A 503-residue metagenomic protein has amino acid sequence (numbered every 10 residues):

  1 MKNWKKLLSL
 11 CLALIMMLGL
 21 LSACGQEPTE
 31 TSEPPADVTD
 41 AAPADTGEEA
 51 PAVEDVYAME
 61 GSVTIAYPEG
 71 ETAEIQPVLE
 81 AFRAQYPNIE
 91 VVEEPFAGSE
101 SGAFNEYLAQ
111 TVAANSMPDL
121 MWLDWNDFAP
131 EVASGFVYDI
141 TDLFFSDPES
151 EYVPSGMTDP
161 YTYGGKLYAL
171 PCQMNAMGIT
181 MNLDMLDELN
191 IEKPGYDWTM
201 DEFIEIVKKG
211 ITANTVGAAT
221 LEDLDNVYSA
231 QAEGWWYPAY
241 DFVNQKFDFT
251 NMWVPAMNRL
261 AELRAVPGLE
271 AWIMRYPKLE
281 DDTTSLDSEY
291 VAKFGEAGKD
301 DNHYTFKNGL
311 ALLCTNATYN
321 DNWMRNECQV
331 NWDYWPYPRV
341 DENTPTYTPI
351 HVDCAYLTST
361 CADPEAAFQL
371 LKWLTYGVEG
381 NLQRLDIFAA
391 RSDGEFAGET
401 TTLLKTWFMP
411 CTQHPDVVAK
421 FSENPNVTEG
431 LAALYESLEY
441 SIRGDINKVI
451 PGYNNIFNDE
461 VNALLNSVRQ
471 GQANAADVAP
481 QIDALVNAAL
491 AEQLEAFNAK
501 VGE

Functional and structural regions predicted by a protein language model:
E48-E54, L123-A176, D333-P336: Hinge/lid segment of periplasmic solute-binding proteins
P51-Y57, E69-E90, F457, V461: Short, polar/charged alpha-helical segment
E54-G70, I89-P95, D119-L120, Y168: Short, well-ordered beta-strand elements
A81-S155, D187-N190, H303-L313, N326: Extracytoplasmic "Venus flytrap"/periplasmic binding protein-like
A84, F145-S146, T162-T283, S359-E365 (+5 more regions): Helix-loop-helix "hinge/cap" segment bordering the ligand-binding cleft or interdomain interface
S99-A103, T220, W235-N343, Y347-T348 (+1 more regions): Extracytoplasmic ligand-binding clamshell segments of periplasmic binding protein
A109, D119, E149-M185, N214-A219 (+2 more regions): A structural signal for short loop-to-beta-strand junctions that line the ligand-binding cleft of periplasmic/secreted
M324-C328, N343-P349, L357-D459, V501-G502: C-terminal lobe and pocket-closing loops of periplasmic/extracytoplasmic Venus-flytrap solute-binding proteins
